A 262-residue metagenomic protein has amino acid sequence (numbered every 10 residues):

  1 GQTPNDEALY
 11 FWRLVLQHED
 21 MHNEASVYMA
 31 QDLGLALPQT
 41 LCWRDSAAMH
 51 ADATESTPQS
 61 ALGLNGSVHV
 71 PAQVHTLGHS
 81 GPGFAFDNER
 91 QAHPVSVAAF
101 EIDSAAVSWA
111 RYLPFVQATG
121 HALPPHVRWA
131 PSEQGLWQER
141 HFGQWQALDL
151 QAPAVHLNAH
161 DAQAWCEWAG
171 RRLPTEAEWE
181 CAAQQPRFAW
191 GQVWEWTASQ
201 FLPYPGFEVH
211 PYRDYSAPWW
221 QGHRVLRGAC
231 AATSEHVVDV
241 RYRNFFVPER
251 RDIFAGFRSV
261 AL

Functional and structural regions predicted by a protein language model:
G1-P4, F100-A182: Active-site microenvironments of metalloenzymes and redox enzymes
G1-W12, A30-L37, A47-G81, D103 (+3 more regions): Aromatic-glycine hotspot motif
T3-A51, A106, P114, W165-E167 (+2 more regions): Short, contiguous alpha-helical
L9-R13, F100, D149-P153, R243-E249: Active-site rim elements
L64-N65, P71-Q73, L123-Q144, Y215-C230: Core domains of carbohydrate- and sulfate-ester-processing enzymes
G83-V97: Short, conserved catalytic-motif segment at the N-terminal edge
R90-H93, A118-P125, A189-L262: Surface-exposed recognition segments
A182-W190: Cytochrome P450 C-terminal beta-domain/meander region
